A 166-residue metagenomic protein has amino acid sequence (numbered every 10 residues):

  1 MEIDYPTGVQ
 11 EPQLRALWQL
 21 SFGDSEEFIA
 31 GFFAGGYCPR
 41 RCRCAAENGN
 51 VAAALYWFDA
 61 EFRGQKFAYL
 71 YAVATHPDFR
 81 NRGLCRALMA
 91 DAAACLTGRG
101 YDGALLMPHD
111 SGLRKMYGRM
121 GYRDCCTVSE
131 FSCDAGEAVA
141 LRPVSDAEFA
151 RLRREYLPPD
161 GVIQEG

Functional and structural regions predicted by a protein language model:
I3-A74, P159-G166: A conserved beta-strand-loop-helix scaffold within acyl/acetyltransferase catalytic domains
P12, R114-K115: Alpha-helical elements of the RecA-like P-loop NTPase motor core of helicases
R43, A52, Y71, D110-G112 (+3 more regions): Core nucleotidyl-transferase/polymerase catalytic module
D59-R63, H76, N81-L84, R99-D102: Non-catalytic interaction surface on structured domains
T75, N81-A94, R119: Conserved acetyl-CoA-binding loop-helix of GNAT-fold acetyltransferases
M89, L96-H109: Conserved GNAT acetyl-CoA-binding A-motif
G121-G166: Amide-forming acyltransferase catalytic core, primarily the GNAT-like/NAT-type and related acyltransferase folds
